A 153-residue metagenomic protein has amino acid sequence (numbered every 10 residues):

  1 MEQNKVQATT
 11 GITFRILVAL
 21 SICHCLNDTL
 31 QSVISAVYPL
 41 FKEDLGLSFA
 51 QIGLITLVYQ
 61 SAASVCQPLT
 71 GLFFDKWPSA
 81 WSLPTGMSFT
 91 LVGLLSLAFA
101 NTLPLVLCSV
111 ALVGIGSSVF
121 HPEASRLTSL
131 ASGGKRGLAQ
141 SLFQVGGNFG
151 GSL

Functional and structural regions predicted by a protein language model:
M1-C23, N27-D28: Cytosolic juxtamembrane N-terminal segment immediately preceding the first transmembrane helix of multi-pass
A19-P39, L47-F49: Extracytoplasmic
L20, P104-V110: Short hydrophobic/alpha-helical segments at membrane-entry points of transmembrane helices in Major Facilitator
D28, S32, G114-P122, S152: Small-residue-rich segments within alpha-helical transmembrane domains of MFS-like 12-TM solute carriers
S32, Q60-P68, S152: Residue-level signature of mid-helix packing/kink "hotspots" within the transmembrane helices of 12-pass Major
V37-S64: Extracellular/periplasmic helix-loop-helix junction of adjacent transmembrane segments in MFS-like secondary
V65-L103: Conserved MFS/SLC helix-loop-helix module at the cytosolic interface between two early adjacent transmembrane helices
S109-G147: Cytoplasmic helix-loop-helix junction between adjacent transmembrane helices in 12-TM secondary transporters
